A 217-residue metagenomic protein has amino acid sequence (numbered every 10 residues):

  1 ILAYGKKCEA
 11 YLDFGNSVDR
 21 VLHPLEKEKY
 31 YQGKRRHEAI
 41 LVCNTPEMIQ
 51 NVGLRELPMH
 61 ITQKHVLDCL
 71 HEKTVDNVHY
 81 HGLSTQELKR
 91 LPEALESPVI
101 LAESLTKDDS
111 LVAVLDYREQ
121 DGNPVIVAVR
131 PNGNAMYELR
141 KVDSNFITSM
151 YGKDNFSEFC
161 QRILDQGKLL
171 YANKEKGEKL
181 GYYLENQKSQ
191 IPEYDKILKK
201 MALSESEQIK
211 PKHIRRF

Functional and structural regions predicted by a protein language model:
I1-F217: Ribonuclease/tRNase effector modules and their secretory precursors
